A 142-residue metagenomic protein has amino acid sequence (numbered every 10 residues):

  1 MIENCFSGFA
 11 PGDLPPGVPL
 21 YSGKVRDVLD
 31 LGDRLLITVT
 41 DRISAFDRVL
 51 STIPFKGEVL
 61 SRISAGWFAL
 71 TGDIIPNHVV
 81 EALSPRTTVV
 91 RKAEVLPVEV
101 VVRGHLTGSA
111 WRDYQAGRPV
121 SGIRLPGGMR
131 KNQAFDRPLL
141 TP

Functional and structural regions predicted by a protein language model:
M1-P142: Active-site loop/lid in soluble adenylation, ligation, and acyl-transfer enzymes
